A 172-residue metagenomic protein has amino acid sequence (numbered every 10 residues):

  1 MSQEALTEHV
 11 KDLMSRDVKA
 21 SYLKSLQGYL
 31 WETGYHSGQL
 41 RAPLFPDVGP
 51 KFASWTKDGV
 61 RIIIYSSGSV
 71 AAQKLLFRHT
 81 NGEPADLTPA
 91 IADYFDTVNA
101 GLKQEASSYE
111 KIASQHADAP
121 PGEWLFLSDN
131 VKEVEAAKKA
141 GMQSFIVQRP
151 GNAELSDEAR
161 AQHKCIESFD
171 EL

Functional and structural regions predicted by a protein language model:
M1-G38: A metal-dependent, Asp-based hydrolase signature
E32-L40, P89-G101: Glycine-rich phosphate-binding "P-loop"
G38-N81, Y94-F95: Substrate-recognition element of Asp-dependent hydrolases with the DxDx(T/V) motif
T80-G82, Q143-S144: Glycine-rich, phosphate-binding/catalytic loops in enzymes
A92-L172: Asp-based, Mg2+/Mn2+-dependent phosphohydrolase catalytic module
